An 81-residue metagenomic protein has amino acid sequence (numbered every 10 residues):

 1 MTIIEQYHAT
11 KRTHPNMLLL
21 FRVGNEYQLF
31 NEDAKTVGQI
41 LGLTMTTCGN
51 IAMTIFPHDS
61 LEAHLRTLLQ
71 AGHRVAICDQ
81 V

Functional and structural regions predicted by a protein language model:
M1-V81: Basic, polar low-complexity surface loops/patches
